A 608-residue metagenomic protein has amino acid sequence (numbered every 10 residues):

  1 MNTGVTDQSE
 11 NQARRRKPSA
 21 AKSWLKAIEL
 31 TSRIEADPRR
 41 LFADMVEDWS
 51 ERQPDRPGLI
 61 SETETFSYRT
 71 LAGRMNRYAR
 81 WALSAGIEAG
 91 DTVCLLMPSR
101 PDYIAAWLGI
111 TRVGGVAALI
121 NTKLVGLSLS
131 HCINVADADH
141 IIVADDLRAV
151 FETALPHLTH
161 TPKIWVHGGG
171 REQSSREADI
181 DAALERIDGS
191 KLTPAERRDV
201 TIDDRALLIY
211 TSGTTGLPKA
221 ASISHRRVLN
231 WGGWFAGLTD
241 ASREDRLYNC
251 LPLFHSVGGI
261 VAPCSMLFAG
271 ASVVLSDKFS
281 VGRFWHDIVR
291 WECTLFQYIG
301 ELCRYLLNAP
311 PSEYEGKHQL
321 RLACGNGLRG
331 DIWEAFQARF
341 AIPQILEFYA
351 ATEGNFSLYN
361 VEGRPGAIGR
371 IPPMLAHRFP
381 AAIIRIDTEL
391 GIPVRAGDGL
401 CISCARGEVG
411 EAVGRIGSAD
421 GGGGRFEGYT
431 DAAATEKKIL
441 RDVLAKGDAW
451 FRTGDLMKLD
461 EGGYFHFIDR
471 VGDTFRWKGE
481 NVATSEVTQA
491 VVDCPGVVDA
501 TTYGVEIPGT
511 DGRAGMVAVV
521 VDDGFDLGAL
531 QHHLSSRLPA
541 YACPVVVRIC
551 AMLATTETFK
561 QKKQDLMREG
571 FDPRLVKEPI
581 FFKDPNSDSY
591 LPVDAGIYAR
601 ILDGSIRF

Functional and structural regions predicted by a protein language model:
M1-R14, R80, S84-A85, L108 (+4 more regions): Structural core segment of the AMP-binding/adenylate-forming
I34-R39, A43-E47, D55-R100, I104-L108 (+4 more regions): Conserved AMP-binding/adenylate-forming core of the ANL superfamily
S67-R69, D199, A206-N230: Conserved AMP-binding A3 loop
G114, L229-R246, F254-T294, A309: Conserved AMP-binding/adenylation subdomain of ANL enzymes
L124-H131, I141-V143, F296, A350 (+4 more regions): AMP-binding/adenylate-forming catalytic core of the ANL superfamily
V166, E172, D188-Y210, L217 (+1 more regions): Conserved pre-ATP/AMP-binding loop-to-beta segment of ANL
A182, F268, H286, R290-Y298 (+3 more regions): Gly/Ser/Thr-rich phosphate-binding loop
L538-Q561, E578-S605: AMP-binding/adenylate-forming catalytic domain of the ANL superfamily
